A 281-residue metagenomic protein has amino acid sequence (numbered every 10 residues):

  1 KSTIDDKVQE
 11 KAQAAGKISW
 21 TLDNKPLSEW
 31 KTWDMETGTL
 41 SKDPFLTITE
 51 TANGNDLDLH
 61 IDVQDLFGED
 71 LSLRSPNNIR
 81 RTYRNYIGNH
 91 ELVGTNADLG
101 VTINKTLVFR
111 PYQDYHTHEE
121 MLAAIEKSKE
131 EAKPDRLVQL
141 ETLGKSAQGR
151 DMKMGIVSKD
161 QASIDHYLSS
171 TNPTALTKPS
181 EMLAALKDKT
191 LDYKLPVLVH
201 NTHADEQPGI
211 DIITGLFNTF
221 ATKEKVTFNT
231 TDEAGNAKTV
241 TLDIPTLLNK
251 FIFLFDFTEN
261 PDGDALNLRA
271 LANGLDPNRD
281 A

Functional and structural regions predicted by a protein language model:
K1-D114: Beta-strand-enriched, solvent-exposed domains that form extended recognition/catalytic surfaces
D6, E10, W20, H90-T95 (+6 more regions): Generic low-polarity alpha-helical segments
Q13, N85-I87, K133, A147-R150 (+1 more regions): Short, surface-exposed loop/turn motifs at beta-strand boundaries within globular domains
P26, L40, D151, A237-T239 (+1 more regions): Short, solvent-exposed loop/turn motifs
N55-L57, G88, R150, K194 (+1 more regions): Residues at beta-strand starts and edge strands
E91-S169: Short glycine- and acidic-rich boundary segments immediately preceding or forming the N-terminal edge of structured
Q161-S163, S169-A281: Active-site/substrate-binding loop(s) of hydrolase catalytic cores
